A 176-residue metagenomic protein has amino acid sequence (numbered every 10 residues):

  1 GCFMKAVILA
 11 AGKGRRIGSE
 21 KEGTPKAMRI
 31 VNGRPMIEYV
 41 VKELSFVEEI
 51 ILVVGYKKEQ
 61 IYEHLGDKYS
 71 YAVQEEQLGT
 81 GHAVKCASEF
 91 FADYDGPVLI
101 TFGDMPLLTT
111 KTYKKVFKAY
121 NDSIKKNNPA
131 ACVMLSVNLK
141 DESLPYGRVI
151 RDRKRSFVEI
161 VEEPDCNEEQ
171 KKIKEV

Functional and structural regions predicted by a protein language model:
G1-K5, R16, I30, R34-K118 (+1 more regions): Conserved N-terminal catalytic core of the sugar/cofactor nucleotidyltransferase
A11, G55, G103, V137-N138: Histidine-centered beta-alpha loop that forms part of the nucleotide-sugar donor binding/catalytic region in diverse
G14-G18, S143: Short N-terminal binding/cap micro-motifs at the start of the first secondary-structure element
K21, L65, V161: Short, flexible helix/strand-to-coil boundary loops that buttress conserved ligand/catalytic motifs in alpha/beta
E22-A27: Short alpha-helical oligomerization interface
M28, Y71, C132-M134: Conserved beta-strand scaffold positions in the cores of enzyme catalytic domains, especially in NTP/NDP-utilizing
L108-V176: Conserved core of the sugar-phosphate nucleotidyltransferase
